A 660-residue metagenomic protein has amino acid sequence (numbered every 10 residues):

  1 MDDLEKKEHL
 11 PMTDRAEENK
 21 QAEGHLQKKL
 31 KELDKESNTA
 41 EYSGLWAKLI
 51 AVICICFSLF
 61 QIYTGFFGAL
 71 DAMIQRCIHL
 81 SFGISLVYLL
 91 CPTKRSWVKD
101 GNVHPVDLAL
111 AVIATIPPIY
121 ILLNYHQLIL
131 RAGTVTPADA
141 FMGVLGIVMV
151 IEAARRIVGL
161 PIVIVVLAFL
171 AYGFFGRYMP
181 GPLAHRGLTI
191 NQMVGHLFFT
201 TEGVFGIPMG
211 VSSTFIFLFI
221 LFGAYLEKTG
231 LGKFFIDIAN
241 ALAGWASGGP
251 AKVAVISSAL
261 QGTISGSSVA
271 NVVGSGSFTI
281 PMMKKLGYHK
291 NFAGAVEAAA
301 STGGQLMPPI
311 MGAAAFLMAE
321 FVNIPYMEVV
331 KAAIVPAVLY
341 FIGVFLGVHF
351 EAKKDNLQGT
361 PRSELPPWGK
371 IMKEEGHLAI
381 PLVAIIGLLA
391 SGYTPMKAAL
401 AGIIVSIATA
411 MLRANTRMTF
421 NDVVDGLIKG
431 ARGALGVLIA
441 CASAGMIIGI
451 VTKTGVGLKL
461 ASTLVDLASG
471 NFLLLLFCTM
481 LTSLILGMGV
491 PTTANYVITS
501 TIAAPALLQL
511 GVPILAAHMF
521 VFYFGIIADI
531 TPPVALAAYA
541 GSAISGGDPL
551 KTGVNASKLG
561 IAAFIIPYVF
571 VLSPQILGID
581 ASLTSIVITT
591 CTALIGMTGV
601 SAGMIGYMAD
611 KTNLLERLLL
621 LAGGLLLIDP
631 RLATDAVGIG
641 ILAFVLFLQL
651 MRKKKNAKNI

Functional and structural regions predicted by a protein language model:
M1-G133, A140-V144: Conserved, well-structured core domains of diverse proteins
K7-A47, K331-G433, L536-L625, K653-I660: Long, contiguous bundles of hydrophobic transmembrane helices that form the permeation core of multi-pass
A40, T64-G68, C91-G101, Q127-L128 (+4 more regions): Membrane-water interface regions at transmembrane-helix termini and the short interhelical loops of multi-pass membrane
I50-I55, Q75-Y88, V106-T115, A140-M149 (+11 more regions): Hydrophobic mid-bilayer segments of alpha-helices in multi-pass membrane transport proteins, especially secondary
P137-F141, E202-F215, A241-V255, L286-F292 (+5 more regions): Membrane-interfacial loop-to-helix junctions in multi-pass transporters
E152, I157, L167-P182, I190-V194 (+7 more regions): Core transmembrane alpha-helical segments of multi-pass membrane transporters/permeases
G223-E227, S258-S267, A299-Q305, G445-I448 (+3 more regions): Transmembrane alpha-helix interface/packing and boundary motifs in multi-pass membrane proteins, characterized by
I236-G304, I310, A314, N323 (+2 more regions): Hydrophobic transmembrane alpha-helices that form the pore/transport pathway of multi-pass ion and small-solute
